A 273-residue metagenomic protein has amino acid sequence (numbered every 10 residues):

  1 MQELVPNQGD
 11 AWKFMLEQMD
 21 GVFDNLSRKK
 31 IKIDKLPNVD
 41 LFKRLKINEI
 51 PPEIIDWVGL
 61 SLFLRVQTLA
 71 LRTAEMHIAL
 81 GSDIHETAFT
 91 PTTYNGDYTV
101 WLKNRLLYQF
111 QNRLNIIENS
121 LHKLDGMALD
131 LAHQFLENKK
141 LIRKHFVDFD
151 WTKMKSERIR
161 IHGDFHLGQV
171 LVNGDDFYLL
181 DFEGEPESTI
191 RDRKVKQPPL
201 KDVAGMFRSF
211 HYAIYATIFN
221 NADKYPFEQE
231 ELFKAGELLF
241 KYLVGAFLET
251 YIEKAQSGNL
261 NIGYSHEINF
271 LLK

Functional and structural regions predicted by a protein language model:
M1-N119, H162, L167-Q169, N173-E249 (+1 more regions): Conserved ATP-binding subdomain of kinase catalytic cores across diverse folds
R113-I159: An alpha-helical support segment within catalytic cores of ATP-dependent transferases
H266-K273: Amphipathic alpha-helical protein-interaction segments enriched in hydrophobic
